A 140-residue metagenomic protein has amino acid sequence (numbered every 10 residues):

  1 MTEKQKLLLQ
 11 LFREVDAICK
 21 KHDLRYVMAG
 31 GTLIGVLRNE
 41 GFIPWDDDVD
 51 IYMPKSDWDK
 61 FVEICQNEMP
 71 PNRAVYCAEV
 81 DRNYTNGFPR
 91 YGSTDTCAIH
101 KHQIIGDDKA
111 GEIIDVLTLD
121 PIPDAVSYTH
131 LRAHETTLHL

Functional and structural regions predicted by a protein language model:
M1-D16, K20, C65-D124, L138: Conserved catalytic core of two-metal-ion nucleotidyltransferases
D16-V49, W58: Active-site nucleotide-donor binding segment shared across nucleotidyl transfer reactions
Y26-M28, L37, R73-A74, L117 (+1 more regions): Broad hydrophobic/π-residue packing in well-ordered secondary structure
G35-R38, K60-V62, T85-N86, P123-S127: Short catalytic/ligand-binding loop motif for oxyanion handling, primarily in non-cytosolic enzymes, centered on
V36, H139-L140: Residues that scaffold the ATP/ADP-binding catalytic core of kinase and kinase-like folds
D48-D50, D115, E135: Acidic active-site catalytic centers that drive phospho-/nucleotidyl reactions and related ester hydrolyses
Y52-P54: Acidic, His- and aromatic-enriched active-site or binding-groove loops in soluble protein domains that engage sugars
T129-T136: Conserved small/polar residues in nucleotide/adenosyl-binding loops
